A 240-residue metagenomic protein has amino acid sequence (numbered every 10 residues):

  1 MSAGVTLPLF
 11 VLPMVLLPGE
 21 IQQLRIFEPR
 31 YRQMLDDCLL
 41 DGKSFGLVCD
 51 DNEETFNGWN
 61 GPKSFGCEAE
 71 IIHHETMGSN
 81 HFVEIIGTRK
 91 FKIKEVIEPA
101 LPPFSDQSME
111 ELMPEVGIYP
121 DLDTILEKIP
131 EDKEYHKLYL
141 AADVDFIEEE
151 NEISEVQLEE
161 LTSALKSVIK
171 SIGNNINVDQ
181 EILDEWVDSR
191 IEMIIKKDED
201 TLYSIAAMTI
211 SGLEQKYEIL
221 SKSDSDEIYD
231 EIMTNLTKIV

Functional and structural regions predicted by a protein language model:
M1-V240: N-terminal low-complexity, acidic/polar interaction/targeting segments
